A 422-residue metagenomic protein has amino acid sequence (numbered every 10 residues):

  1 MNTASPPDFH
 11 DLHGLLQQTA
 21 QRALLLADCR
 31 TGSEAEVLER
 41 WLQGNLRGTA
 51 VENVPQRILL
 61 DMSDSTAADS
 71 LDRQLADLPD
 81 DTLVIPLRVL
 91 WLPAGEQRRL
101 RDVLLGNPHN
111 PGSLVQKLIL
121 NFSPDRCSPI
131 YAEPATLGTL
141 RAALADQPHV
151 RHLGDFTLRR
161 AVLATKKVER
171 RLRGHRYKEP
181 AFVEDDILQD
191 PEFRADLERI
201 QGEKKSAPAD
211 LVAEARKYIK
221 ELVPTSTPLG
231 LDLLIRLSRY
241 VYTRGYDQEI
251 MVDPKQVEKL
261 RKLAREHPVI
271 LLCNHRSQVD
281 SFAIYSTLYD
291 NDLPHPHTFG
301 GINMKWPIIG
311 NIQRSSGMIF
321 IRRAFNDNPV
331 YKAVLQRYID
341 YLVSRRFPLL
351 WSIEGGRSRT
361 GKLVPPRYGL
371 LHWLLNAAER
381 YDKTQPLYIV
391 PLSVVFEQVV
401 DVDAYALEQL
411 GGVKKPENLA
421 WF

Functional and structural regions predicted by a protein language model:
M1-F422: Membrane-interfacial terminal anchoring regions of lipid-handling membrane enzymes
